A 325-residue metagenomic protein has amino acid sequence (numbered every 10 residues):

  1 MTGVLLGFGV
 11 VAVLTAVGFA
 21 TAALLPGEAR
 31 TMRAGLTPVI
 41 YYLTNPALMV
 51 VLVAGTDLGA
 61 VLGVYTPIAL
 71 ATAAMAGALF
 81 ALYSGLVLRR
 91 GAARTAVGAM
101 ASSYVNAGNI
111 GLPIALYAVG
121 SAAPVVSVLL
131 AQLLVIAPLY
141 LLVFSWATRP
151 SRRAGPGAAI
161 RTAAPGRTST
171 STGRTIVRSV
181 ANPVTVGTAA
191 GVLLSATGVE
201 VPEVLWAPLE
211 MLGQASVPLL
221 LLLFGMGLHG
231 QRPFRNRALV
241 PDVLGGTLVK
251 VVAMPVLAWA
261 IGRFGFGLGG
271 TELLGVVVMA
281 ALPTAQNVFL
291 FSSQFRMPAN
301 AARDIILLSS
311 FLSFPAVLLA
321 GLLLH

Functional and structural regions predicted by a protein language model:
M1-H325: Alpha-helical transmembrane segments of multi-pass small-molecule/ion transporters
